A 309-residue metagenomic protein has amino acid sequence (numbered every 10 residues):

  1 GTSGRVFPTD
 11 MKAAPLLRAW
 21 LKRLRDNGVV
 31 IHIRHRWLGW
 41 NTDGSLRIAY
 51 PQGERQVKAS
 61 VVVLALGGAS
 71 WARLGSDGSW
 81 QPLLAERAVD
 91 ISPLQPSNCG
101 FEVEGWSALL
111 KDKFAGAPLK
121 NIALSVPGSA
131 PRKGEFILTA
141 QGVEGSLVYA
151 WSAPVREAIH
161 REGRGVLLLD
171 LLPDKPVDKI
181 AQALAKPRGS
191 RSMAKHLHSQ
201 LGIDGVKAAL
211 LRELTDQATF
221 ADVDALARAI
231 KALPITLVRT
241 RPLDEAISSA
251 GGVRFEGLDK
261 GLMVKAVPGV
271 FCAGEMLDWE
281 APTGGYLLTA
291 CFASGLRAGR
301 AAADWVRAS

Functional and structural regions predicted by a protein language model:
G1-G4, R47, V61-A65, W71 (+4 more regions): Residue-level recognition of phosphate/Mg2+-coordinating polar/acidic sites in nucleotide-handling active sites
G1-V30, H35: Conserved N-terminal/central alpha/beta ligand/cofactor-binding core
T9-L17, R25, S97-G105, L233 (+1 more regions): Flavin (FAD/FMN) cofactor-binding core of flavoprotein oxidoreductases
I31-H35, P93-Q95, R241: Short loop/edge segments at beta-strand edges and connector loops that shape dinucleotide/nucleotide cofactor-binding
I33-S45: A conserved short coil-to-beta-strand element within the FAD-binding core of flavoproteins
V61-S107: Glycine-rich loop(s) and the adjacent beta-strand/alpha-helix scaffold that form part
W80-R87, T289-R307: An active-site-proximal "capping" alpha-helix that borders the catalytic cofactor pocket
A88-V143, V155: Mid-to-C-terminal "cap/lid" subdomains and adjacent gly/pro-rich loops that border and regulate access to redox
